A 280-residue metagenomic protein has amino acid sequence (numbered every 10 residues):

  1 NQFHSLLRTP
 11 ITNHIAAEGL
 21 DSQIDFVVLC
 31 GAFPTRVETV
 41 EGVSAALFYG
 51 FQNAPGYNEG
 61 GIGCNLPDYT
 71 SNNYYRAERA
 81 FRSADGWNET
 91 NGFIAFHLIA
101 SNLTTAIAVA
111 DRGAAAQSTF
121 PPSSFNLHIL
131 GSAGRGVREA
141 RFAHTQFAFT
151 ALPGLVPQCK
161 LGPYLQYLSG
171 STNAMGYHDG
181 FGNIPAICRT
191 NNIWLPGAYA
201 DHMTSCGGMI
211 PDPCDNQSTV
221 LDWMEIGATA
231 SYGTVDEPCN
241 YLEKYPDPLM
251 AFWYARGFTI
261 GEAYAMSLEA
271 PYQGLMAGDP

Functional and structural regions predicted by a protein language model:
N1-P280: Cysteine-dependent hydrolase recognition
